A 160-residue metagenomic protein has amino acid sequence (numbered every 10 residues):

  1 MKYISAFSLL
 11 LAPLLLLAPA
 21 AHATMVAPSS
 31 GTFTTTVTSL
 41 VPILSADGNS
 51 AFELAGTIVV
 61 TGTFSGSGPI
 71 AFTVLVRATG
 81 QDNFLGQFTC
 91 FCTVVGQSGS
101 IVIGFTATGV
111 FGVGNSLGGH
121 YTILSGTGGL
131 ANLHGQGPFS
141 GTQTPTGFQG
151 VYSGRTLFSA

Functional and structural regions predicted by a protein language model:
M1-I4: Positively charged n-region of N-terminal signal peptides that target proteins for export
F7, A12-M25, S159-A160: Short, threonine-centered small-residue motifs that mark membrane-proximal processing/anchoring sites and TM-junction
T24-A160: Beta-strand-enriched cores of mature, soluble protein domains
